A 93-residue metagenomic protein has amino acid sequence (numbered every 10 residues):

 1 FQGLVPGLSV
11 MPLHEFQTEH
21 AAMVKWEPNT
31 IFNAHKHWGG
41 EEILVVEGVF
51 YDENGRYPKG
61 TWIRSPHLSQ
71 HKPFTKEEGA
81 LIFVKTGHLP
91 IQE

Functional and structural regions predicted by a protein language model:
F1-T18: A short, N-terminal "cap"/entry segment at the start of jelly-roll beta-barrel domains of the cupin/DSBH fold
L8, A21, G40: Short coil/loop residues immediately preceding or within conserved phosphate-binding loops of NTP-utilizing enzyme
H14, M23-V24, N33-H37, N54-G55 (+1 more regions): Short histidine-centered beta-strand/loop micro-motifs that create catalytic or ligand/metal-coordination sites
F16, Y51-T75: Short acidic-glycine-tyrosine-enriched beta hairpin
A21-N29, R64: Short amphipathic alpha-helical segments and their helix-coil junctions
E27-T30, H37-E53, K59: Glycine- and acidic-residue-biased ligand/ion/polar-headgroup-sensing regions
I31, T61-W62, L81: Residue-level marker of beta-strand positions
H67-E93: Ligand-binding loop in jelly-roll beta-barrel domains
